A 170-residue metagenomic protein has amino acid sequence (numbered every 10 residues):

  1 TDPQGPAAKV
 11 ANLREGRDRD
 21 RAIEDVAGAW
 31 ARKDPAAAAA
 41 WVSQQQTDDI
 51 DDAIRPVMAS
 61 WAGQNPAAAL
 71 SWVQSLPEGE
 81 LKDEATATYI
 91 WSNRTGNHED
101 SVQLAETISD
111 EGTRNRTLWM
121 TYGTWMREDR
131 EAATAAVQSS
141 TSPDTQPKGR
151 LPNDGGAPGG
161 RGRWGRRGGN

Functional and structural regions predicted by a protein language model:
T1-N170: Non-catalytic tandem-repeat scaffold regions and their flanking low-complexity/translocation tails
